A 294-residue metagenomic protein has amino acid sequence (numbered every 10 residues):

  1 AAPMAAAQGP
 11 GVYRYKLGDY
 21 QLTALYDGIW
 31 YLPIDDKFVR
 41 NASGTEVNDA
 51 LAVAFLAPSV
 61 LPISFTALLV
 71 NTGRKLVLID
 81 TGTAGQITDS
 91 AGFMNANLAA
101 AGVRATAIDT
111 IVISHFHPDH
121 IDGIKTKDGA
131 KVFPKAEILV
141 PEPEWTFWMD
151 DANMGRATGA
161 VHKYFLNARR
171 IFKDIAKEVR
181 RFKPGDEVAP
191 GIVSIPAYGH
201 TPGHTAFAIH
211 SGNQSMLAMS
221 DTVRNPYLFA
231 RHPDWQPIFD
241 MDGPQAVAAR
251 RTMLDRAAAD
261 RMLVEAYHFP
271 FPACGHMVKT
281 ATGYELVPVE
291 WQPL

Functional and structural regions predicted by a protein language model:
A1-P3: N-terminal export signals
G11-A101, A206-N225: Conserved beta-strand hairpin/beta-sheet module of binuclear metal-dependent hydrolase folds, prominently
D27-G28, T81-A84, F116, P143-E144 (+3 more regions): Active-site metal-binding loops of divalent metal-dependent hydrolases
D49-L61, G102, H162-F165, P237-R250: A short acidic, glycine-rich active-site loop that binds or catalyzes chemistry on phosphate/adenosine moieties
S59-V60, S64-A67, G73, D89-L139: Active-site metal-binding motif and surrounding structural segment of the metallo-beta-lactamase
G92, A99, V103, A107 (+3 more regions): Metallo-beta-lactamase
I111-I121, A197-H204, E265-P272: Histidine-centered catalytic micro-motifs
A208, G212-L294: Cap/insert and terminal regions of metallo-dependent hydrolase folds
